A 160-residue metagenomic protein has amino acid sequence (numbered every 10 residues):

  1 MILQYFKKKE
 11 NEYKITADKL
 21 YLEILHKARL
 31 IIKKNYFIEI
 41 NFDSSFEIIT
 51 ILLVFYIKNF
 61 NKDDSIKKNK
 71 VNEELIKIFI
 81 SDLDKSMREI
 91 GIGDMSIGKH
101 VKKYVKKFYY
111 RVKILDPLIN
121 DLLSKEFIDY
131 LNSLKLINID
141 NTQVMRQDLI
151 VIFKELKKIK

Functional and structural regions predicted by a protein language model:
M1-I51, K58-K160: Surface/interface-facing alpha-helical segments and adjacent flexible terminal/loop regions used for partner/assembly
